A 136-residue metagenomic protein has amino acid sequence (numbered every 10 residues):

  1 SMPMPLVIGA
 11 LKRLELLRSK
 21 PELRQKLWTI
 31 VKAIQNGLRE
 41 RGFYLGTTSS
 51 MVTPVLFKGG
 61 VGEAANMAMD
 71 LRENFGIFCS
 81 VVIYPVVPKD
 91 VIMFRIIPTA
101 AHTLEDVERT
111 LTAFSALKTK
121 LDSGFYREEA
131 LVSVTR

Functional and structural regions predicted by a protein language model:
S1, S80-P85: Beta-strand->loop->alpha-helix junctions that form or flank phosphate-binding loops in nucleotide-handling enzymes
S1-P21: Conserved core segment of the aminotransferase class I/II
P5-G9, G60, D106: Generic hydrophobic secondary-structure packing signal
V7-L14, K32-Q35, R72, L111 (+1 more regions): Predominant activation on well-ordered alpha-helical scaffold segments within soluble catalytic domains
K20-F75, Y84-V91, P98-A100, L104-E105 (+1 more regions): Conserved PLP-binding catalytic core of the aspartate aminotransferase-like
E73-F78, F114-D122: A common structural junction motif
D122-V134: Short, flexible loop/turn segments with low-complexity composition
